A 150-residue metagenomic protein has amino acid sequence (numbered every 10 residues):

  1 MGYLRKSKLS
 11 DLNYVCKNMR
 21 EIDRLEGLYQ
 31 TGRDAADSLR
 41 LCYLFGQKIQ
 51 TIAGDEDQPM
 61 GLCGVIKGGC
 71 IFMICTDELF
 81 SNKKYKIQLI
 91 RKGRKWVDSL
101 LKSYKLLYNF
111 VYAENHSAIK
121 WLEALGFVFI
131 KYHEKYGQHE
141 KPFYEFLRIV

Functional and structural regions predicted by a protein language model:
M1-K17: A short beta-loop-alpha structural element at the N-terminal edge of CoA-dependent acyl/N-acetyltransferase catalytic
I22-L39: Conserved GNAT-fold acetyl-CoA-binding loop/helix
L39-I52, G61: A short helix-loop-beta-strand connector motif used in the catalytic cores of GNAT acetyltransferases and, in some
T51, D57-F72: Conserved beta-strand in the GNAT
K67-Q88: Conserved acetyl-CoA binding element of GNAT-fold acetyltransferases
R91-L107: Conserved acyl-CoA
L107-E123, K135-G137: Conserved beta-strand-loop-alpha-helix junction that forms the acyl-donor binding cleft
F110, V128-F143: Conserved catalytic-core motifs of GNAT/GCN5-like acyltransferases
